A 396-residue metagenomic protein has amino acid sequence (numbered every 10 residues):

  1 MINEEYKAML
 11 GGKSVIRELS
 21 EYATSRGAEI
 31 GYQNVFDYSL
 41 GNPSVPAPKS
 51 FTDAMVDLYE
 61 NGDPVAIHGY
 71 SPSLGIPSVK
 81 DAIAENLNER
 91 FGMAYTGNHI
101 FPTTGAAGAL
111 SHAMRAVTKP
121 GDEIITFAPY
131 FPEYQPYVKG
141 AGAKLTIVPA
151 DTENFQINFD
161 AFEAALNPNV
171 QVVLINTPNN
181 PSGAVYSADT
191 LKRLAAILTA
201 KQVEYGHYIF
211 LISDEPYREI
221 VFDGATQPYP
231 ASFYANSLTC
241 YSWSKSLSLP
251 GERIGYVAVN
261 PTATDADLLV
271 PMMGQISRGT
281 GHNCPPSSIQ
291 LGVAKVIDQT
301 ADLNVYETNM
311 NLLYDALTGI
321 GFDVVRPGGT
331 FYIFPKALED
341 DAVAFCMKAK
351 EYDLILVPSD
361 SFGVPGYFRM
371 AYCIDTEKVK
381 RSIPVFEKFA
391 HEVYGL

Functional and structural regions predicted by a protein language model:
M1-I16, G27-G62, L74, S78 (+1 more regions): PLP-dependent class I/II
A66-I67: Pre-Walker A segment
